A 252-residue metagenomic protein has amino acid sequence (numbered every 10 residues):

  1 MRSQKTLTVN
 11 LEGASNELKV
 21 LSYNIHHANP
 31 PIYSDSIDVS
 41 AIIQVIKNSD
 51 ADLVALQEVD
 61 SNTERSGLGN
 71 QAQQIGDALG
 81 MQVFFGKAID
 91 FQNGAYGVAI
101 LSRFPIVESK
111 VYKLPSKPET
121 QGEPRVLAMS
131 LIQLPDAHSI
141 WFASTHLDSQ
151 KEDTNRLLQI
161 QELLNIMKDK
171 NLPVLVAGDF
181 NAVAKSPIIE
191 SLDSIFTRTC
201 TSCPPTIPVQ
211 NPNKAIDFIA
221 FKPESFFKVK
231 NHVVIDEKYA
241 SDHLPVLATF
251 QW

Functional and structural regions predicted by a protein language model:
M1-A78, D90-A95, Q161, Q251-W252: N-terminal, active-site-proximal structural segment of metallo-dependent hydrolase catalytic domains
M1-N10, D153-T154, N165-L175, F180-W252: Metal-dependent phosphoester-hydrolase catalytic domains
V9-L21, Y96, S102-E108, G122-S144 (+1 more regions): Beta-strand-turn-beta hairpins that frame and shape the catalytic cleft of phosphate-ester-processing enzymes
K19-I25, I42-S66, L101, S130 (+6 more regions): Active-site beta-strand/loop signature of hydrolases that rely on acidic residues for catalysis
H27-P30, S61-G67, F91-N93, Q150-E152 (+2 more regions): Active-site environment of divalent metal-dependent phosphoester hydrolases
A28-P31, V111-T120, T145-E152: Surface-exposed cleft-lining segments at the edges of enzyme active sites
D77-A78, N93-S109, P212-F227, F250-Q251: Conserved beta strand-loop-helix elements of the APE1-like EEP
Q82-N93, K110-L114: A short, structured active-site edge motif that brings together acidic residues
